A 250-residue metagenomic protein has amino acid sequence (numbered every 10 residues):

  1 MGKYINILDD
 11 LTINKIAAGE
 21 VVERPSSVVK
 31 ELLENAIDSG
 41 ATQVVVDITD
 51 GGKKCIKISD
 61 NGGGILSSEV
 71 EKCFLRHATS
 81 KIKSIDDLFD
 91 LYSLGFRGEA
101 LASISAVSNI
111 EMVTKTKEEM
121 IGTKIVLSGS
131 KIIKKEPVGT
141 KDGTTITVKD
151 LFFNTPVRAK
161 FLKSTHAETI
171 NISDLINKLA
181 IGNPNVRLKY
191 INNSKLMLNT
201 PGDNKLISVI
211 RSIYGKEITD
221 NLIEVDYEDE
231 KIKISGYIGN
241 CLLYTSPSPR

Functional and structural regions predicted by a protein language model:
G2-S246: N-terminal phosphate-binding caps/lids of nucleotide- and nucleic-acid-binding domains
S248-R250: Positively charged, low-complexity/disordered segments
